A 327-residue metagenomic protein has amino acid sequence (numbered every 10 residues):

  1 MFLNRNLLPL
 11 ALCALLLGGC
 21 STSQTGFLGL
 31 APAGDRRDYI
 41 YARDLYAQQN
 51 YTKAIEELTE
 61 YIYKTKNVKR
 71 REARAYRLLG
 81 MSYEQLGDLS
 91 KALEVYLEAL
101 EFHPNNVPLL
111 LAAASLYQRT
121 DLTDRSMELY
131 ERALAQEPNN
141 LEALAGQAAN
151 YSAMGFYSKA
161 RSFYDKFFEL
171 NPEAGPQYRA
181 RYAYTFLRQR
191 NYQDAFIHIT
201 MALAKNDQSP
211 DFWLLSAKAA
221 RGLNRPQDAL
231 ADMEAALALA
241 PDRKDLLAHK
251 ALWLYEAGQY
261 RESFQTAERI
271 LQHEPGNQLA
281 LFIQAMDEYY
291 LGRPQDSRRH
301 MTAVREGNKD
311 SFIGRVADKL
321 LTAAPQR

Functional and structural regions predicted by a protein language model:
G19-M81, Q85-G87, E94-L97, T322 (+1 more regions): N-terminal leader/linker segments that initiate helical-solenoid repeat arrays
A47-Q48, Q85, R119-T120, A153-M154 (+6 more regions): Register position in tetratricopeptide repeats
Y61, T65, E98-A99, R132-A133 (+5 more regions): Canonical positions in the second alpha-helix
K64, V68, F102, Q136 (+5 more regions): Structural marker of alpha-solenoid helical repeat scaffolds
R71, A75, L109, A143 (+5 more regions): TPR alpha-solenoid repeat register
R74, L78, A112, G146 (+5 more regions): Canonical tetratricopeptide repeat
